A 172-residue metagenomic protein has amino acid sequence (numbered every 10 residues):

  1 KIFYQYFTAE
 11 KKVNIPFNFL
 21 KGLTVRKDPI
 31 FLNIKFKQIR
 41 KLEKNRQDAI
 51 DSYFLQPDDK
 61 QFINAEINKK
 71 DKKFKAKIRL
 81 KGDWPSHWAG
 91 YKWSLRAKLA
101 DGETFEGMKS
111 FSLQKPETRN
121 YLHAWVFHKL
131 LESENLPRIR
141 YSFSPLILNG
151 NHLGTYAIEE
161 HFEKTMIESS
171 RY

Functional and structural regions predicted by a protein language model:
K1-Y172: Phosphate/dinucleotide-binding and metal-coordinating scaffold of catalytic cores in nucleotide-dependent enzymes
